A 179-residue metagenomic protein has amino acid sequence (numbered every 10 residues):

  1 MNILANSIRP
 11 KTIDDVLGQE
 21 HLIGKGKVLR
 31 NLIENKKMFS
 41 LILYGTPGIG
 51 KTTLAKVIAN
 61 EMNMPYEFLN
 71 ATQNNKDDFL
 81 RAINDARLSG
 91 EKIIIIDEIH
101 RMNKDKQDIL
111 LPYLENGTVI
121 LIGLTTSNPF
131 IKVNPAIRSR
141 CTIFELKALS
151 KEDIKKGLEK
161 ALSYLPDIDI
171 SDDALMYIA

Functional and structural regions predicted by a protein language model:
M1-T46, D85, K160: Pre-Walker A (pre-P-loop) alpha-helix and adjacent loop at the N terminus of AAA/AAA+ ATPase modules, a conserved
L22-K27, M64-I93, K104: Short glycine-rich substrate-engagement loop in P-loop NTPases that contacts/grips substrate
N31-L69, N84-D85, L111-N116: Walker A/P-loop
M64, N134-A148: A short helix-turn-beta junction within AAA+ P-loop NTPase domains corresponding to the substrate/partner-engaging
L69, I95-I96, I120-T126, E145: Structural recognition of the conserved hydrophobic beta-strand(s) that form the central parallel beta-sheet of P-loop
N70-T72, T142-K155: Conserved AAA+ ATPase "SRH/arginine-finger" region at the nucleotide-binding site
D105-S139: Conserved catalytic/switch belt of AAA+ P-loop NTPases
G157, I168-A179: Short conserved motifs of the RecA-like P-loop NTPase core
